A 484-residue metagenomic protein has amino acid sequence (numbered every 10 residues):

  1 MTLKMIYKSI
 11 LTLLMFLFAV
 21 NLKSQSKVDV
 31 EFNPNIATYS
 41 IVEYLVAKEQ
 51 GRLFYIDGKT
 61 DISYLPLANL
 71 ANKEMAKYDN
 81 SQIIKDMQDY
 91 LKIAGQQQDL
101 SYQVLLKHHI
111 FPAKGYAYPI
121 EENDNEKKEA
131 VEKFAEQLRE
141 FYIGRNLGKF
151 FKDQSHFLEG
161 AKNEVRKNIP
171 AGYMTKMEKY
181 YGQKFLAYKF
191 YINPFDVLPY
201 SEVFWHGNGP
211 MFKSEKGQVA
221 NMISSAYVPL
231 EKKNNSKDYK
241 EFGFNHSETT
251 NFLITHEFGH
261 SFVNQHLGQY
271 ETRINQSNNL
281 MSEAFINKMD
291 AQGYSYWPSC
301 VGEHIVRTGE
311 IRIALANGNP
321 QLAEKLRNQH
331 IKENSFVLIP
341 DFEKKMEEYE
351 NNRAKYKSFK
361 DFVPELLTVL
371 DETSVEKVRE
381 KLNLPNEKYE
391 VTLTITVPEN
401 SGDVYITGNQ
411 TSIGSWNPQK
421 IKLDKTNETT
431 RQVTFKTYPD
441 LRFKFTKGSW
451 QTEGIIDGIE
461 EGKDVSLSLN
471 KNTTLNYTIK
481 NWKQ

Functional and structural regions predicted by a protein language model:
M1-K27: Bacterial Sec-dependent N-terminal signal peptides
Q25-H109, N334-P340: N-terminal mature-domain "stem" immediately C-terminal to a signal peptide or N-terminal signal-anchor/transmembrane
Q154-V228: Auxiliary, metal-adjacent structural segments of Zn-dependent hydrolase domains
L230-I254: Short pre-active-site segment immediately N-terminal to the catalytic Zn-binding motif
E248-G268: Active-site recognition of the HExxH zinc-binding catalytic motif
N264-A291: Post-HEXXH active-site segment of zinc metalloproteases
E310-N386: Pan-zinc metallopeptidase signature
E390-T392, T396-D440, G448-L469: Aromatic-rich carbohydrate-binding modules that target alpha-glucans
